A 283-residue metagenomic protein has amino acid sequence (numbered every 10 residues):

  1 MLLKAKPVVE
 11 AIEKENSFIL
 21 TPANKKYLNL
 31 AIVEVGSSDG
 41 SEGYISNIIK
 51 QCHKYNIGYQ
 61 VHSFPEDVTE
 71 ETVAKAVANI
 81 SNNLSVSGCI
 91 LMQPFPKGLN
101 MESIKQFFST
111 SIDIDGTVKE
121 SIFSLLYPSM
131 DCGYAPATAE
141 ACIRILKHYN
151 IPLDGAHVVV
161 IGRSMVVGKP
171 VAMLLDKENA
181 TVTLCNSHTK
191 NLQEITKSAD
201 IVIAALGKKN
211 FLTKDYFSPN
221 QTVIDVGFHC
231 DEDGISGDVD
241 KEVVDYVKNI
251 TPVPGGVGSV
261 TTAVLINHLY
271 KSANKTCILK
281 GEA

Functional and structural regions predicted by a protein language model:
M1-K26: Positively charged, low-complexity intrinsically disordered leader regions
L2, I90-L153: Anion-binding alpha/beta catalytic cores of soluble intermediary-metabolism enzymes, centered on
Y27-S37: Short beta-strand segments enriched in small/hydrophobic residues
V35-I49, C132-Y216, Q221-T222, G234-V244: Glycine-rich phosphate/diphosphate-binding loop of Rossmann-like nucleotide-binding domains
C52-D67, V182-L184: Short beta-strand elements in bilobed, periplasmic/extracellular small-molecule ligand-binding domains
T72-L84: Short, well-structured alpha-helical segments in soluble
P94, L206-K208, G227-F228: Short glycine-/small-residue-rich Rossmann-like dinucleotide-binding loops
I104-I122, I224-L279: Rossmann-fold NAD(P)-binding glycine/threonine-rich loop
